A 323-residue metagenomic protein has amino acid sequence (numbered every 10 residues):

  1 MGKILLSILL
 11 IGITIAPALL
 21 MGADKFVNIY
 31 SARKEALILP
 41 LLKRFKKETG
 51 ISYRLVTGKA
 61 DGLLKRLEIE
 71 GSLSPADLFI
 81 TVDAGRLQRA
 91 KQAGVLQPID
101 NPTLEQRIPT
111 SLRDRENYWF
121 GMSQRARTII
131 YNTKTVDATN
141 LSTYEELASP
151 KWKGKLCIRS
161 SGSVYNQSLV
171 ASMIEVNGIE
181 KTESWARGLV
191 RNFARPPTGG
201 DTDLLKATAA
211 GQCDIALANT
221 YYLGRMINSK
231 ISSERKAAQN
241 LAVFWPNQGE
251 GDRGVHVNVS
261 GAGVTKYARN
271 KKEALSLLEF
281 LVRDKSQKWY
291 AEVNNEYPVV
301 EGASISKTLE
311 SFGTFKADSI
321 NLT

Functional and structural regions predicted by a protein language model:
A23-Q88: Early extracytoplasmic/lumenal segment of secretory-pathway proteins
Y30-R33, R115-E116, Y131-T133, T139 (+3 more regions): Short beta-strand->loop
I51, E70-F79, V95, W152-G154 (+1 more regions): Alpha-to-beta junction loops
S74-F79, Q97-I129, E145, L156-I158: A structural signal for short loop-to-beta-strand junctions that line the ligand-binding cleft of periplasmic/secreted
A84-V95, R113-S142, V170-A171, V257-G263: Periplasmic solute-binding protein
L96-E105, W119-F120, E145, S232-H256 (+1 more regions): Short beta-strand->loop
S168, S172, V176-P246: Ligand-binding pocket segment of bilobal, Venus flytrap-like solute-binding proteins
S260-S319: Mature extracytoplasmic/periplasmic domains
